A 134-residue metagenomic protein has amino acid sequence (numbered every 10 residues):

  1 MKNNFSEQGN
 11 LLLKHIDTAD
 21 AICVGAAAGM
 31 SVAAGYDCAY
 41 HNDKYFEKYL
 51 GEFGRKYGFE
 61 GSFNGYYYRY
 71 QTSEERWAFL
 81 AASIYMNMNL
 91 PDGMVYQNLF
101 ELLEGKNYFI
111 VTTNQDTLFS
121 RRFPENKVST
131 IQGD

Functional and structural regions predicted by a protein language model:
M1-D134: Conserved catalytic core of sirtuin-type NAD+-dependent deacylases
